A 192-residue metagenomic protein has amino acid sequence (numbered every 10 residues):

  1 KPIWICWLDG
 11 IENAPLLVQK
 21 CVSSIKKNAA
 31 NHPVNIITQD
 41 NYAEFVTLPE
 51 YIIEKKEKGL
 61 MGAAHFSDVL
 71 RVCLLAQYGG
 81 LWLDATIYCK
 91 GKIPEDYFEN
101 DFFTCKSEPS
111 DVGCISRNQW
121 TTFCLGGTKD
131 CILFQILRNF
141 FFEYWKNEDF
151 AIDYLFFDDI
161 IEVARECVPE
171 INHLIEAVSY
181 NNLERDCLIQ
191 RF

Functional and structural regions predicted by a protein language model:
K1-S67, A85-F192: Glycosyltransferase-associated regions of secretory-pathway enzymes, highlighting luminal stem/catalytic domains
V69-Y78: Small-residue hinge/turn detector
Y78, L83-A85: Active-site acidic Asp-centered loop
